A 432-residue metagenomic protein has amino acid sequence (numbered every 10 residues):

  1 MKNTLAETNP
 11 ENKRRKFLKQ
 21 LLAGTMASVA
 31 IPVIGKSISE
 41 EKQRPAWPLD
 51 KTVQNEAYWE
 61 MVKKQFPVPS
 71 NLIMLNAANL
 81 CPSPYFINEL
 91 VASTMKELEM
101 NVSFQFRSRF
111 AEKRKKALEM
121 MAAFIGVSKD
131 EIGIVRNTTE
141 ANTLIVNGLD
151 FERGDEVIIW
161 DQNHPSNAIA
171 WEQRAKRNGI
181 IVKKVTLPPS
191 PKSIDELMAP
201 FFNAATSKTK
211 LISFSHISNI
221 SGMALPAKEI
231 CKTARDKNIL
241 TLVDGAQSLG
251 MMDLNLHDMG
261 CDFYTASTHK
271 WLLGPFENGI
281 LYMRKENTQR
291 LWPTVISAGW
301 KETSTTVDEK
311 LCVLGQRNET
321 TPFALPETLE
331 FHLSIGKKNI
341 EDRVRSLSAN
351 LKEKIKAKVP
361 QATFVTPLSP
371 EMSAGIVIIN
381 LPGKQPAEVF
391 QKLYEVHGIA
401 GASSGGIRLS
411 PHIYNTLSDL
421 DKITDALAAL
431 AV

Functional and structural regions predicted by a protein language model:
K2-V432: Pyridoxal 5′-phosphate
